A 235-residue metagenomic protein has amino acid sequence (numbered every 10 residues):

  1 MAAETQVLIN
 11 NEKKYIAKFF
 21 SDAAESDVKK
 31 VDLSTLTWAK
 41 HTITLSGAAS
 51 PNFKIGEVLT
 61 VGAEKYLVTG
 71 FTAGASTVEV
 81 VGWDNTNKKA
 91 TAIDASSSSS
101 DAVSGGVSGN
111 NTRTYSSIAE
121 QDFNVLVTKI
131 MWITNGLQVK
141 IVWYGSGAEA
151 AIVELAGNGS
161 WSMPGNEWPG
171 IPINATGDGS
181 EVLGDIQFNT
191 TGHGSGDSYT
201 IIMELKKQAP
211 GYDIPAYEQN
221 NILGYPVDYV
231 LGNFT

Functional and structural regions predicted by a protein language model:
M1-N11, T191-T235: C-terminal interaction-tip segments
M1-W38, S117-A119, D228-F234: Solvent-exposed, flexible loop/coil segments flanking beta-strands in beta-rich domains
S26-V28, L36-H41, G74-T77, S96 (+1 more regions): Solvent-exposed, conformationally flexible loop/turn segments
A39-K40, S46-I55, T60-I118: Small/polar beta-strand repeat architecture
A49, G70, G82, M131-T134 (+2 more regions): Non-cytosolic beta-sheet module surface loops
S117-W143: Beta-rich globular "head" domains
G136-G157: Short, surface-exposed beta-strand/strand-loop-strand elements in extracellular ectodomains
P169-T200: Noncatalytic modules at the cell exterior or secretory-pathway interfaces, chiefly beta-strand-rich lectin/adhesion
